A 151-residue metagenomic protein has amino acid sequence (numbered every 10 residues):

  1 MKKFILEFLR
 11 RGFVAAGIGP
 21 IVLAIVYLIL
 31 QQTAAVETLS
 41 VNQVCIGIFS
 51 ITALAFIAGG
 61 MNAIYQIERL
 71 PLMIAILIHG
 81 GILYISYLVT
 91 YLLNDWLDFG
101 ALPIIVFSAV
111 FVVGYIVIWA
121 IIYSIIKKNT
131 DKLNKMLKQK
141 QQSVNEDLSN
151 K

Functional and structural regions predicted by a protein language model:
M1-T33: N-terminal signal-anchor transmembrane alpha-helix
F13-I18, F49-S50, A75-L83: Select subsegments of transmembrane alpha-helices in polytopic membrane proteins, especially boundary-proximal
I18, V22-V26, L54, A58 (+3 more regions): Alpha-helical transmembrane segments of multipass membrane proteins
I29-M73: Membrane-helix boundary/interface segments in integral membrane proteins
T38-V44, I74-A75, G100-V110: Non-cytosolic membrane-interface motifs at loop->transmembrane helix junctions
H79-I104: C-terminal halves and exits of single transmembrane alpha-helices
V113-D131: Membrane-water interface at the C-terminal end of transmembrane alpha helices
I126-K151: Short, intrinsically disordered, charge-rich cytosolic tails of integral membrane proteins
